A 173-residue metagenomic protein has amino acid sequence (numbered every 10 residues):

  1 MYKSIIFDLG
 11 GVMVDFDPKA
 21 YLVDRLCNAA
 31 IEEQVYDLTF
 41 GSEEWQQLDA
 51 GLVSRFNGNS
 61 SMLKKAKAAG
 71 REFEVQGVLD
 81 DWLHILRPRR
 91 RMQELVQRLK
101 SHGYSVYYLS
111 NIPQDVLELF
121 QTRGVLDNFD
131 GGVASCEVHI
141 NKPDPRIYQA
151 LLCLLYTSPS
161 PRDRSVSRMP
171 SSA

Functional and structural regions predicted by a protein language model:
M1-F40: Active-site neighborhood of HAD-like aspartate-dependent phosphohydrolases
D8-G11, G51, Y108, G132: Generic structural signal for small/hydrophobic residues in well-ordered secondary structure, especially within
W45-V78: A metal-dependent, Asp-based hydrolase signature
Q76-V106, P145: Short, acidic loop-to-helix structural element flanking the phosphoryl-transfer center in phosphate-processing enzymes
Q93-C136: Substrate-recognition/cap helix-loop segment adjacent to the acidic, metal-dependent catalytic center of Asp-based
L119-F120, N141-L154: Short loop-to-alpha-helix "cap/lid" segments that border enzyme active sites across diverse enzyme classes
Y156-D163: Conserved small/polar residues in nucleotide/adenosyl-binding loops
M169-A173: Hydrophobic alpha-helical segments, chiefly the membrane-spanning helices and signal/signal-anchor peptides
